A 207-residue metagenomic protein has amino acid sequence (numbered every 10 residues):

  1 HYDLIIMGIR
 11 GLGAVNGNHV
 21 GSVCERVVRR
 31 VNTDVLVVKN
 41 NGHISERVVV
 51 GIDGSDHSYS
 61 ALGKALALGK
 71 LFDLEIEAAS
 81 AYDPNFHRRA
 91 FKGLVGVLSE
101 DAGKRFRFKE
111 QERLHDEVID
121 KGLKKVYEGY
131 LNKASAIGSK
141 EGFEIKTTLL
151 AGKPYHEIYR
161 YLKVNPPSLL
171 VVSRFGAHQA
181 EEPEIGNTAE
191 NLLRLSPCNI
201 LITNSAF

Functional and structural regions predicted by a protein language model:
H1-I5, I119-L170, F207: Structural beta-alpha unit
H1-N41, H156-F207: Gly/Ser-rich helix-loop-strand patches that form or flank binding pockets for ribonucleotide-derived cofactors
A14, I52, L114-K125: Charge-dense, low-complexity intrinsically disordered segments
L36, E77-A79, K146-L150, L201: General small-molecule cofactor/ligand-binding pocket signal
N40, D53-G54, L150, G176: Structured loop/turn residues at secondary-structure junctions
R47-L114, A136-K146, N165-P167, L195-S196: Small/aliphatic-rich secondary-structure junction motif
